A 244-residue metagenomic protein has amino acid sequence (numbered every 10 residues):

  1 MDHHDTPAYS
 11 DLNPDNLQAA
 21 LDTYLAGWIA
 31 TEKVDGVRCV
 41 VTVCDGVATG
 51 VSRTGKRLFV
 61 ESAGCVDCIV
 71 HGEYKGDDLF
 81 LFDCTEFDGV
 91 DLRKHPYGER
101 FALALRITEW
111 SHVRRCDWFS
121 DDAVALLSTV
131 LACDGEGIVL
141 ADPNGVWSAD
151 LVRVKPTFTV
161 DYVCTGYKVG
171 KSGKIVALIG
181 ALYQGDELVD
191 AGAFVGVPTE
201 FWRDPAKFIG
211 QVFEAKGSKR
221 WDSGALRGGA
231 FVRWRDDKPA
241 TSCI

Functional and structural regions predicted by a protein language model:
H3-H4, L12-T54, S111-D237: Nucleic-acid 5′ end/cap handling module spanning
A20-S111, G228, C243: Covalent nucleotidyltransferase
D237-I244: Replication-associated primase and helicase/ATPase modules
